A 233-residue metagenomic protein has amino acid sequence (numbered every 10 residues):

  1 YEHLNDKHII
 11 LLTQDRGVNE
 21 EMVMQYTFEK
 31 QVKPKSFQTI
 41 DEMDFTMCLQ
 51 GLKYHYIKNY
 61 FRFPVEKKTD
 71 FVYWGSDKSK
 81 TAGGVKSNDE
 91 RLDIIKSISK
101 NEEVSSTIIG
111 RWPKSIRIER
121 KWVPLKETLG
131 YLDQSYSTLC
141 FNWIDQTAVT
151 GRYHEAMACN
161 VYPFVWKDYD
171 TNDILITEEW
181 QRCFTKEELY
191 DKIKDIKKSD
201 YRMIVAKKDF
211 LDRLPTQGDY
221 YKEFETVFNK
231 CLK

Functional and structural regions predicted by a protein language model:
Y1-N101, P215, T226: Catalytic core of nucleotide-activated saccharide and alditol-phosphate transferases
F45, K53-H55, S105-T107, R117 (+1 more regions): Conserved beta-strand segments of alpha/beta enzyme cores
I108-L232: Catalytic binding pocket for nucleotide-activated donors in carbohydrate/polymer assembly enzymes
